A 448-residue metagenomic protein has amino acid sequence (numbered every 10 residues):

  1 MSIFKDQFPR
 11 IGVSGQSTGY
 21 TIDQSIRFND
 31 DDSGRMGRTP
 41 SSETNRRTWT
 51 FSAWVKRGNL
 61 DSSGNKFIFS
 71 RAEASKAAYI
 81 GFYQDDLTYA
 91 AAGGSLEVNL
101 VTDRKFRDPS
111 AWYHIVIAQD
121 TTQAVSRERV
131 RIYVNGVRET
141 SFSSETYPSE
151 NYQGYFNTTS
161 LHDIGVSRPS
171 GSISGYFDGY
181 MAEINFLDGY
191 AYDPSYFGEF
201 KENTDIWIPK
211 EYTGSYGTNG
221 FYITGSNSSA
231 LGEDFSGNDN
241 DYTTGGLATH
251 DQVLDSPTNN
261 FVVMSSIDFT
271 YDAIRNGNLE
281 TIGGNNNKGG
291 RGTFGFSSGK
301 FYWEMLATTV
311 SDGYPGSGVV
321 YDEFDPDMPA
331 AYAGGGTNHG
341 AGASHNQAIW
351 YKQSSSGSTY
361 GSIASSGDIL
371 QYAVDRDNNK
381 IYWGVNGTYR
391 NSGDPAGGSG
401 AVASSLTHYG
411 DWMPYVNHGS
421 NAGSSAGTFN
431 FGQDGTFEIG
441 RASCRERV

Functional and structural regions predicted by a protein language model:
M1-R10, R35, G225-T281: Short, tryptophan-glycine- and acidic/Ser/Thr-enriched carbohydrate-recognition patches
S2-A191, D205-G232, T388, G398-A401: Extracellular glycan-associated modules
N45, D108-P109, S297-S298, S365-S366: Surface-exposed loops/turns
A53, S110-T121, I132, W303-M305 (+3 more regions): Short tryptophan-centered beta-strand motifs in secreted/extracellular beta-sheet-rich domains of glycan-recognition
W54-D61, I117-T122, F294-F296, E304-V310 (+2 more regions): Solvent-exposed strand-to-loop "edge" motifs in beta-rich extracellular domains
N65-Y89, G316-W350: Glycan-recognition/cleft segments
E139, F156, S160-L161, G165 (+3 more regions): Aromatic sugar-binding interfaces of carbohydrate-active proteins
T258-S344: Conserved, ordered domain cores of eukaryotic regulatory proteins
